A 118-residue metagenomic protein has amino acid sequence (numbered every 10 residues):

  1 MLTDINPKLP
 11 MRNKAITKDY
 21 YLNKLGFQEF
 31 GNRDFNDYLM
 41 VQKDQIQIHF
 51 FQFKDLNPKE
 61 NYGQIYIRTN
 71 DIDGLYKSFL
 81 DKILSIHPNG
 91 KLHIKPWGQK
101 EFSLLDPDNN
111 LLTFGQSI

Functional and structural regions predicted by a protein language model:
M1-I16, I65: N-terminal beta-strand motif that seeds the catalytic metal site of vicinal oxygen chelate
N6-K8, M40, Q64-Y66, E101-S103: Short aromatic/hydrophobic contact patches that present stacked aromatics for nucleic-acid/ligand binding
K8, Q28-R33: Conserved catalytic-core motifs of GNAT/GCN5-like acyltransferases
A15-Q28: Amphipathic alpha-helical segments
G31-G63, L111-Q116: Conserved short beta-strand elements that form part of the metal-binding/catalytic scaffold of enzyme active sites
D73-S78: Short amphipathic alpha-helices within nucleic acid-binding modules
L80-I118: Vicinal oxygen chelate
